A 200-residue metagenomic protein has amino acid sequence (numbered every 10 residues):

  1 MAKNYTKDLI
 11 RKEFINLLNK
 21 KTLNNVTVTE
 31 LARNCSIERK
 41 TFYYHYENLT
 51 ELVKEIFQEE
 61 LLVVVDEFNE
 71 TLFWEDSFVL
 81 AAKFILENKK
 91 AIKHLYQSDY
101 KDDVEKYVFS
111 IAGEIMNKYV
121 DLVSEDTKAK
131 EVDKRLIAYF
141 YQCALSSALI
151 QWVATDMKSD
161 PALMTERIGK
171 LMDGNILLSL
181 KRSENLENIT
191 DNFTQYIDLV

Functional and structural regions predicted by a protein language model:
K7, R11-I15, N19, N24-V28 (+3 more regions): An amphipathic alpha-helix adjacent to DNA-recognition modules
I15-L18, L61, V65, L86 (+1 more regions): Regular secondary-structure segments
A32-E51, F84, A91-L95, D103-E114 (+3 more regions): Basic/polar phosphate-binding segments, predominantly the helix-turn-helix DNA-binding elements of transcriptional
I56-V63, N88, I92, I115-V123 (+2 more regions): A short secondary-structure junction motif
D66-A91, K101: Hydrophobic alpha-helical connector segments
F68, I92-L95, V123-D126, W152-D156 (+1 more regions): Secondary-structure edge/capping motif, primarily at the C-terminal ends of alpha-helices and the immediately following
K101-D126, V132-S147, L177: Amphipathic alpha-helical packing segments from all-alpha helical-bundle domains
T155-V200: C-terminal peripheral helix-coil segments that are non-catalytic and often amphipathic
